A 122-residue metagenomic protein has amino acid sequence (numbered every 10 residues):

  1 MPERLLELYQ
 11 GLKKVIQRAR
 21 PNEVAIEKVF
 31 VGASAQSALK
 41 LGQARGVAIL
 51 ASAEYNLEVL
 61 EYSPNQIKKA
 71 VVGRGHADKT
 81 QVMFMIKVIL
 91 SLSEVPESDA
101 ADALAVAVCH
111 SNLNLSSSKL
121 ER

Functional and structural regions predicted by a protein language model:
M1-R122: Phosphate- and other anionic-substrate recognition elements at nucleic-acid/protein interfaces
